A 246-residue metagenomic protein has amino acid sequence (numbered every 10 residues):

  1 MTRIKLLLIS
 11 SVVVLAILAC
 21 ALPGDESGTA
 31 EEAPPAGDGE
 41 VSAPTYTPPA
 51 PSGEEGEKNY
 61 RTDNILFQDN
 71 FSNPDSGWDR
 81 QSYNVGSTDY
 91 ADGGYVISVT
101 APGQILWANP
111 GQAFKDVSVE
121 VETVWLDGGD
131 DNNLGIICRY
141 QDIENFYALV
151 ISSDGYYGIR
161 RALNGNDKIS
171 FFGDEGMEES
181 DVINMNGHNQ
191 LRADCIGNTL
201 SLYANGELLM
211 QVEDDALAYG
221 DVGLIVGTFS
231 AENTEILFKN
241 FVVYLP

Functional and structural regions predicted by a protein language model:
V12-D63, P246: Ser/Thr-rich, Proline-interspersed low-complexity disordered segments
P48-S82, K239: Extracellular carbohydrate-recognition regions
G56, Q104-Q112, M177-I183, G227-T228: Beta-strand-rich interaction surfaces with strong enrichment in secreted/lumenal proteins
V85-I105: Short carbohydrate-recognition loop motifs
V99-D167: Secretory/extracellular carbohydrate-interaction modules and structurally similar beta-sandwich "look-alikes"
N166-Q190: Short, aromatic/His-centered strand-loop micro-motif at the edge of beta-sheets
G187-S201: Localized edge beta-strand/strand-to-loop motifs within extracellular or lumenal beta-rich domains
V212-N240: Flexible glycan-contacting loops in extracellular carbohydrate-active proteins
